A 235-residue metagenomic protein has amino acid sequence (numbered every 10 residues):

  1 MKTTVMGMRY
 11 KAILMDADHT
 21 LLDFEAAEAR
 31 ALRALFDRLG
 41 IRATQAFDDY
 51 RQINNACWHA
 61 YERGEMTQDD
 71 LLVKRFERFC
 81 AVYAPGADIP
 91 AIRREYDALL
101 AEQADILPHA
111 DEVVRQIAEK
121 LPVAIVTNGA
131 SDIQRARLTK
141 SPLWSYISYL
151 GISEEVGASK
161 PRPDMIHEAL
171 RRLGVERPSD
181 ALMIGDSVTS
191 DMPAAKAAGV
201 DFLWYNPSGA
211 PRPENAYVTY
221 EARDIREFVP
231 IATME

Functional and structural regions predicted by a protein language model:
M1-I13, R115, A124, G129-E235: Asp-based, Mg2+/Mn2+-dependent phosphohydrolase catalytic module
G7-P108: N-terminal helical cap/lid subdomain that shapes the substrate entry/recognition surface in HAD-like hydrolases
A29, F36, I53, E77 (+6 more regions): Alpha-helix termini
G40-A43, A84-D88, L121, I125 (+2 more regions): Secondary-structure boundary/capping signal
G40-I41, A81-V82, A118-P122, V200 (+1 more regions): Short glycine/proline-enriched coil/turn segments at helix->beta-strand junctions
H109-K120: Catalytic-core regions built around general acid/base machinery
